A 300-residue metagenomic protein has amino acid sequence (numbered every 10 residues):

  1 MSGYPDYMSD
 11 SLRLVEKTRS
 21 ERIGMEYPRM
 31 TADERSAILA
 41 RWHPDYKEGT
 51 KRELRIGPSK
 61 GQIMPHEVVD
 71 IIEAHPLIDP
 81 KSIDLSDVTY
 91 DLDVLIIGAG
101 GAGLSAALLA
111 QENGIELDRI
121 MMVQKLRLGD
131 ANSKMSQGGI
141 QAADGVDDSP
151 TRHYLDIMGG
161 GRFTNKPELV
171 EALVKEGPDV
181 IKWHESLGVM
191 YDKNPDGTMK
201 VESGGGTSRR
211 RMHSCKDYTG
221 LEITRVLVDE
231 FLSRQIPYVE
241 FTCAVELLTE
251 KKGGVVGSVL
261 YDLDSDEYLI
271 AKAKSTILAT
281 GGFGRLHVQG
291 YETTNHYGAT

Functional and structural regions predicted by a protein language model:
S2-I71, Q124, L128-V256, L260-D262 (+2 more regions): Conserved N-terminal/central alpha/beta ligand/cofactor-binding core
P80-K81, S86: Metallocofactor- and cofactor-centric catalytic cores in central/energy metabolism, strongly enriched
D87-L92, D264-S275: Core beta-strand elements of the Rossmann-like FAD/NAD(P) dinucleotide-binding domain in flavoenzyme oxidoreductases
L92-M122: N-terminal Rossmann-like FAD-binding beta1-loop-alpha1 element of flavoenzymes
A99, K216, D266, V288-H296: Alpha-helix N-cap/helix-initiation motif
A107-L108, I181, T300: Generic hydrophobic/aromatic pocket-lining and core-packing "Φ" positions
E112-E116, Q141-A142, Y291-G298: A glycine- and small-aliphatic-rich helix-loop capping segment at beta-alpha/alpha-beta transitions that lines
S275-T300: Glycine-rich loop(s) and the adjacent beta-strand/alpha-helix scaffold that form part
